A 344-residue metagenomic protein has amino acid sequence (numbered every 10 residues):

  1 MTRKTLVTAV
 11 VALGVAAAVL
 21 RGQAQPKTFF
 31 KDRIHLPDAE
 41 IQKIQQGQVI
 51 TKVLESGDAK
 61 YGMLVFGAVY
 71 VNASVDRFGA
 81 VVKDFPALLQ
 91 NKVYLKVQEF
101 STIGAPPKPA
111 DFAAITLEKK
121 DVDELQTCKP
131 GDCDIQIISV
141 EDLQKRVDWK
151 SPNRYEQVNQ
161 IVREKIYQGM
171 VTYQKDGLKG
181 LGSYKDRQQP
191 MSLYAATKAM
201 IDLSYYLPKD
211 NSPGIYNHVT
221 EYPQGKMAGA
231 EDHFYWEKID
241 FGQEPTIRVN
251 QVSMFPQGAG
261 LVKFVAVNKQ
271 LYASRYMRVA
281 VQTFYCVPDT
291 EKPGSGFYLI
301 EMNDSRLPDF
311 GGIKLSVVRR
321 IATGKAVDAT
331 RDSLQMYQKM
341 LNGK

Functional and structural regions predicted by a protein language model:
M1-V10: Bacterial N-terminal signal peptides that target proteins for export
A9-A18: Bacterial N-terminal signal peptides
Q23-R77, K83, A87-K344: Terminal "cap-and-tail" regions of soluble proteins that handle hydrophobic small molecules
